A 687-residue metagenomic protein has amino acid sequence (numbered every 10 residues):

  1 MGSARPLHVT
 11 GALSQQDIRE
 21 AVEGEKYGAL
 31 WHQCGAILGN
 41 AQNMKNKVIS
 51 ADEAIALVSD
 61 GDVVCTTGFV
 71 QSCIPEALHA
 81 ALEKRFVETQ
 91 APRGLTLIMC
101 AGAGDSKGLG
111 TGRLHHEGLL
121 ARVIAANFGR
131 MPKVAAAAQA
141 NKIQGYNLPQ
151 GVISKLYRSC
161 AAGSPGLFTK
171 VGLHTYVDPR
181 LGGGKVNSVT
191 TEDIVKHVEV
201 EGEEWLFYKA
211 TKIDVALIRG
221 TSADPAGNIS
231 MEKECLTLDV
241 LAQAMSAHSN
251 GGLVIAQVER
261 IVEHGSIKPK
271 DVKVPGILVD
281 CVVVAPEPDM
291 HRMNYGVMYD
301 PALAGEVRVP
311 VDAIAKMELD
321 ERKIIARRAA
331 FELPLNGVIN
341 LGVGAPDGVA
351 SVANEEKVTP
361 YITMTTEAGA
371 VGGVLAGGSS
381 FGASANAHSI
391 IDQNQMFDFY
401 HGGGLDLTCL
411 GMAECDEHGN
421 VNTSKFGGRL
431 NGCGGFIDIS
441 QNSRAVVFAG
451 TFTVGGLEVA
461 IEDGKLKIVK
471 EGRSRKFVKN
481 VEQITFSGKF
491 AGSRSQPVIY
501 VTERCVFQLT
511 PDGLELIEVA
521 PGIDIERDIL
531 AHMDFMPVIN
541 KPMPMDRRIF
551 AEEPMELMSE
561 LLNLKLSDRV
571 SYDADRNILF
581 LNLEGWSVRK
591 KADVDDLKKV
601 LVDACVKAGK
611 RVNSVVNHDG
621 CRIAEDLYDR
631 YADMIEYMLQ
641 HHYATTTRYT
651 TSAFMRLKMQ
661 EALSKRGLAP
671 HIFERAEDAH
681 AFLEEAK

Functional and structural regions predicted by a protein language model:
E23-E25: Intrinsic low-complexity, disordered N-terminal segments enriched in polar/charged/small residues
W31, K45-A56, V70-F86, I98 (+3 more regions): Conserved phosphate- and dinucleotide-binding cores of soluble alpha/beta proteins, encompassing both enzyme active
H32-N43: Short, Lys/Arg-enriched N-terminal segments with co-localized hydrophobic residues within the first ~10-30 amino acids
I55, R93, A315-E318, K323 (+4 more regions): Glycine-rich phosphate/ribose-binding loops and adjacent secondary-structure elements that form binding surfaces
V63-G68, T96-M99, V615-N617: Short glycine-rich or small-residue beta-strand-to-loop segments that form or flank ligand, phosphate, metal/Fe-S
V123, D568-K687: Amphipathic, Lys/Arg-enriched alpha-helical "gate/interface" segment within cytosolic domains that mediates
